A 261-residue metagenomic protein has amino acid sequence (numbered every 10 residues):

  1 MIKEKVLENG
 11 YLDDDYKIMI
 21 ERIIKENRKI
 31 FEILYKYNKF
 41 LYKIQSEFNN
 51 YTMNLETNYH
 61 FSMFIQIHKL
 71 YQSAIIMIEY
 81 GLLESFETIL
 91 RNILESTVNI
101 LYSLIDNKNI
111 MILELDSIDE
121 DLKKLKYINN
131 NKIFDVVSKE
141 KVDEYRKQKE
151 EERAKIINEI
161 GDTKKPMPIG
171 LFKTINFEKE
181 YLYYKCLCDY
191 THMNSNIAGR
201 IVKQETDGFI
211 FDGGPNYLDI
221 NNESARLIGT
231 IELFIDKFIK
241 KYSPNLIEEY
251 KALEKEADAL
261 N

Functional and structural regions predicted by a protein language model:
M1-S96, I100-N261: A cross-kingdom marker of C-terminal helix-rich interaction/assembly modules
